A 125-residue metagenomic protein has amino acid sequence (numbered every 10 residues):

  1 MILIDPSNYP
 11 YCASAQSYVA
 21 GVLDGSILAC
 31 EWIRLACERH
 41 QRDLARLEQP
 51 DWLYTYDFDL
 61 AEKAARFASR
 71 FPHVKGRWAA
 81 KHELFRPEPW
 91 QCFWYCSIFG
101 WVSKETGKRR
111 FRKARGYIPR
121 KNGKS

Functional and structural regions predicted by a protein language model:
I2-S125: Phosphate/NTP-binding elements of NTP-utilizing enzymes
